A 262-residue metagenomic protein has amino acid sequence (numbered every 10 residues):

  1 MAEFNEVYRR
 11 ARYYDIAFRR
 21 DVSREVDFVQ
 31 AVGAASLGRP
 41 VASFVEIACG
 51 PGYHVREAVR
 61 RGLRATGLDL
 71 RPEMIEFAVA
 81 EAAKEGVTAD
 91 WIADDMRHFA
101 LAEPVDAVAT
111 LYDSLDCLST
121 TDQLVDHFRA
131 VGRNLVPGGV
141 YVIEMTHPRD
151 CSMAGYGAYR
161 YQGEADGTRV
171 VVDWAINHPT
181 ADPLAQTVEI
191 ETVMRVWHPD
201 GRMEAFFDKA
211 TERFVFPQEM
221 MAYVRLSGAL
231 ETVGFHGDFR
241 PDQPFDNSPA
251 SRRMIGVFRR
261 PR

Functional and structural regions predicted by a protein language model:
M1-A42, Y53: Conserved class I S-adenosyl-L-methionine
E46: Class I SAM-dependent methyltransferase core
G52-H98: Class I SAM-dependent methyltransferase SAM/SAH-binding core
A100-A107: A short acidic, Gly/Pro-enriched loop at the edge of an enzyme's catalytic core that lines a small-molecule cofactor
V125-P137: A short glycine-rich, Lys/Arg-flanked "PGG" loop and its adjoining helix->strand segment in the class I
G138-M145: Conserved beta-strand signature within the Rossmann-like core of class I S-adenosyl-L-methionine
M145-M221: SAM-dependent methyltransferase
T211-R262: C-terminal lobe and adjacent flexible extensions of AdoMet/dcAdoMet transferase-like proteins
